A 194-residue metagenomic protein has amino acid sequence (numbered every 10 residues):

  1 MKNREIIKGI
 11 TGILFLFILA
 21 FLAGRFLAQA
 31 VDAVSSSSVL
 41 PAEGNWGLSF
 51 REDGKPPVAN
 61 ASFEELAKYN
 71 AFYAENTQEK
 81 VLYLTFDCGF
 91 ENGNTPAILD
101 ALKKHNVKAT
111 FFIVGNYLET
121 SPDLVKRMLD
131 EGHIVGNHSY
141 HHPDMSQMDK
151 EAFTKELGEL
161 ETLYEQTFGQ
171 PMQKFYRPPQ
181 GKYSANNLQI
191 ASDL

Functional and structural regions predicted by a protein language model:
K2-T85, F90-I98, K104: N-terminal pre-catalytic segment of deacetylase/amide-hydrolase enzymes
V39-P41, V114, Y140: Histidine-centered beta-alpha loop that forms part of the nucleotide-sugar donor binding/catalytic region in diverse
Y69-N70, L99, P122-K126, T154-E161 (+1 more regions): Generic structural signal for well-ordered alpha-helices, preferentially at hydrophobic/aromatic core positions
T77, V107, P171: Structured loop/turn residues at beta-strand edges in well-structured enzyme cores
L82-T85, A109-I113, I134-N137, K174-P178: Structural recognition of the beta-strand scaffold that forms the well-ordered cores of secreted hydrolase catalytic
C88-N92, N116-E119, V135, H141-M145 (+2 more regions): Solvent-exposed loop/turn segments at secondary-structure junctions within structured extracellular/periplasmic domains
I98-N106, L118-H138, A191-D193: Acidic (Asp/Glu)-rich catalytic clusters
D144-L194: Catalytic domains of cell-wall/extracellular-matrix polysaccharide-remodeling enzymes, centered on de-N-acetylation
